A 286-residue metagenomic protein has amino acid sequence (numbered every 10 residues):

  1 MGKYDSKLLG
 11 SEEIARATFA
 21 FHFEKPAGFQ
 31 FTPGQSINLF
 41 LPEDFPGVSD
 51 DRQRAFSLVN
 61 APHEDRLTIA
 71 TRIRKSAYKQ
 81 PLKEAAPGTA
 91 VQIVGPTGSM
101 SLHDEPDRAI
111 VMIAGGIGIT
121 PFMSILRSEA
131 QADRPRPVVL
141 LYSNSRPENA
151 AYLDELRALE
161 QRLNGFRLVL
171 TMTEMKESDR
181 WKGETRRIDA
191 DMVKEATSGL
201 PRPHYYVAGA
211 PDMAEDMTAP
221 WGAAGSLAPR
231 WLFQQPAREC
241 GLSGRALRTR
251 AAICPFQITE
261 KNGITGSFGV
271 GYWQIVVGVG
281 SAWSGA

Functional and structural regions predicted by a protein language model:
G2-T89, N144-R146, T173-E174, A286: Ferredoxin-reductase
G2-Y4, Y78, P137, L141 (+2 more regions): Reductase modules of NAD(P)H-dependent flavoproteins
G34, G118, A210: Short, conserved phosphate/pyrophosphate- and ester-handling motifs at nucleotide-, phospho-/glycolipid
G95-P106: A short, basic/flexible loop-to-alpha-helix module at the beginning of a structural domain
D107, Q131-V138: Conserved S-adenosyl-L-methionine
I110-I113, Y206: Conserved beta-strand elements of the Class I
I119-Q131: Histidine-anchored nucleotide/phosphate-binding helix
